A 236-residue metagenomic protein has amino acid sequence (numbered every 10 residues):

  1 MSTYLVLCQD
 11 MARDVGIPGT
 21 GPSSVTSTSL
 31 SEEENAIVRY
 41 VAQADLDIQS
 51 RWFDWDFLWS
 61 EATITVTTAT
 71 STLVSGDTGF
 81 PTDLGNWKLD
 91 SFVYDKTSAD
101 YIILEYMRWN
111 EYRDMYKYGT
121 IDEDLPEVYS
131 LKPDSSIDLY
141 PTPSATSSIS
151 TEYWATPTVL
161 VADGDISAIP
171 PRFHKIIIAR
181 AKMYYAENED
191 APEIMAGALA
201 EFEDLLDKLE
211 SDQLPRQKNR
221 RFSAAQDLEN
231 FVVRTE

Functional and structural regions predicted by a protein language model:
M1-E236: Glycine-enriched, solvent-exposed interface loops adjoining structured elements
